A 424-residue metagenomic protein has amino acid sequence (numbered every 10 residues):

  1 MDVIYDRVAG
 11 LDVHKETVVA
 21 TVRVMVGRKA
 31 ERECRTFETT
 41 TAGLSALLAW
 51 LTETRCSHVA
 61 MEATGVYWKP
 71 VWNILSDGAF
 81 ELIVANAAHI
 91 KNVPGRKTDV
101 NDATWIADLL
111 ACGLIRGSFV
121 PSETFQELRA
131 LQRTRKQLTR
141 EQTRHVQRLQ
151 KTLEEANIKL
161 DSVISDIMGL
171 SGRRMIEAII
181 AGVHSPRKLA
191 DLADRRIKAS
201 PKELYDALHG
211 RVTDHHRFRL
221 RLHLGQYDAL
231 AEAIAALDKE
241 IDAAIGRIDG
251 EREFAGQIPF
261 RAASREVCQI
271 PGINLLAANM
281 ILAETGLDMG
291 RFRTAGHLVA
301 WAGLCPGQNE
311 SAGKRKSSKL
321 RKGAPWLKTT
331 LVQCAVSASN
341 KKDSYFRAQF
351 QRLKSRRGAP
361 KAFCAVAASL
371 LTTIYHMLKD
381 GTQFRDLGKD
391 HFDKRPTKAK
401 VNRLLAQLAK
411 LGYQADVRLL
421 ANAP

Functional and structural regions predicted by a protein language model:
M1-P424: A detector of single, family-specific signature residues that are central to catalytic or substrate-handling motifs
